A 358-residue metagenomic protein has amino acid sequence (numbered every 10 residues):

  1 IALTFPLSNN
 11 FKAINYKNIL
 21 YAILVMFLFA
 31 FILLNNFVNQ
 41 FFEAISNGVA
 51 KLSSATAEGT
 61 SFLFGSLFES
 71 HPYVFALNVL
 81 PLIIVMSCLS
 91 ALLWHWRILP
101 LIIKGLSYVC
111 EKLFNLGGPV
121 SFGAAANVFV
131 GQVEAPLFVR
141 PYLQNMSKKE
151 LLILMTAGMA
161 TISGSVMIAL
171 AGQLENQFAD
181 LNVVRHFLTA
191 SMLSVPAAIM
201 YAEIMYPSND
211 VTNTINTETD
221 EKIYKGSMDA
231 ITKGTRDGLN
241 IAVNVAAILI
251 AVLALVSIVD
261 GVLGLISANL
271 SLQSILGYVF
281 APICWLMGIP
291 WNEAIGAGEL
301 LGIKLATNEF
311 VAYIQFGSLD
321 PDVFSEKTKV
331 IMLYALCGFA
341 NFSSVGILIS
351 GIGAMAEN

Functional and structural regions predicted by a protein language model:
I1-A2, Y16-I32, L80-C88, L188-A198 (+2 more regions): Hydrophobic mid-bilayer segments of alpha-helices in multi-pass membrane transport proteins, especially secondary
N15, I19, F31-L63, T212-T214 (+2 more regions): Interfacial/capping segments of alpha-helical transmembrane domains
A44-S54, L101-N115, N127, P141-Q144 (+2 more regions): Short amphipathic alpha-helical coupling elements at transmembrane boundaries
A55-L116: Hydrophobic alpha-helical hairpins/lids featuring a short glycine-rich hinge
I103-F138, V211-A230, L272-Y278, L300-L305: Juxtamembrane inter-helical linkers in multi-pass membrane proteins
L113-L174, A297-N358: Alpha-helical membrane segments and immediately flanking helix-loop junctions that form or couple to the substrate/ion
M192-I241: Long, contiguous bundles of hydrophobic transmembrane helices that form the permeation core of multi-pass
R236-P321: Transmembrane helical segments that form the transport core of multi-pass membrane transport proteins
